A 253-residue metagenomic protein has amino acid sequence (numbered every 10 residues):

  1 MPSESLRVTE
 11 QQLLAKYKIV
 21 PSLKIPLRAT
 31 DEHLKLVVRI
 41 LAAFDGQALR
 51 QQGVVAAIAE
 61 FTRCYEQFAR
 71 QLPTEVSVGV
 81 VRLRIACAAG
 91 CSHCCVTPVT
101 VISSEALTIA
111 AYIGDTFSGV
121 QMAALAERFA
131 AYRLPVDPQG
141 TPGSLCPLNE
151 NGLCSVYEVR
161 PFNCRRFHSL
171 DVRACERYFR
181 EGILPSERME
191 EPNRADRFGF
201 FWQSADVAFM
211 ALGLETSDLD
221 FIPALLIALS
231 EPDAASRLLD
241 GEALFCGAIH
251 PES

Functional and structural regions predicted by a protein language model:
M1-L153, Y157-S253: Short loop/turn segments that flank or connect secondary-structure elements
